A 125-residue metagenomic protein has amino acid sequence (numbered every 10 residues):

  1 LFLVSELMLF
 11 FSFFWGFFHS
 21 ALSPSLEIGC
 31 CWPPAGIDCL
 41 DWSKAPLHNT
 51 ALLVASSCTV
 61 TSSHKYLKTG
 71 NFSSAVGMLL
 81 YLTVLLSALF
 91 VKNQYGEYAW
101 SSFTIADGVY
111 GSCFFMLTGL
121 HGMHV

Functional and structural regions predicted by a protein language model:
L1-V125: ...captures the hydrophobic TM-helix bundle architecture rather than a specific catalytic motif, and can also fire on
